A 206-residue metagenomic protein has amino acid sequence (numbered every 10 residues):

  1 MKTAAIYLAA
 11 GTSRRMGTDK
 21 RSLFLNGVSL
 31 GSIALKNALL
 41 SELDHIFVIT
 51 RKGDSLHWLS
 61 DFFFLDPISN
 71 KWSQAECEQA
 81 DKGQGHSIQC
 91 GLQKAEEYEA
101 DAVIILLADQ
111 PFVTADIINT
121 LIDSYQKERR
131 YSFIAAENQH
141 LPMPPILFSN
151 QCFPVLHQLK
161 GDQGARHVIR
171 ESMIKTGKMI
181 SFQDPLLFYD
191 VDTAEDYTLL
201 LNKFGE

Functional and structural regions predicted by a protein language model:
M1, K160-E206: Conserved alpha/beta core of the MobA/IspD/sugar-nucleotide pyrophosphorylase nucleotidyltransferase superfamily
K2-G53: N-terminal glycine-rich phosphate-binding loop and ensuing alpha1 helix
T3, N70-S73, G177: Short, conserved active-site loop motifs that form the nucleotide-linked donor/cofactor pocket
G11-S13, G53, A80, A108-P111: Short glycine-rich anion-binding loops that position phosphate/pyrophosphate groups of nucleotides and phosphorylated
G17-K20, L25-S29, E78-H86, F112 (+3 more regions): Residues at secondary-structure transition points
I33-A100: Conserved N-terminal catalytic core of the sugar/cofactor nucleotidyltransferase
D81-P154: Conserved beta-loop-beta/alpha segment of the NTase-like Rossmann-fold superfamily that binds/positions NTPs
P142, I146-S172: Short, glycine-/small-residue-rich phosphate/pyrophosphate-handling segment
